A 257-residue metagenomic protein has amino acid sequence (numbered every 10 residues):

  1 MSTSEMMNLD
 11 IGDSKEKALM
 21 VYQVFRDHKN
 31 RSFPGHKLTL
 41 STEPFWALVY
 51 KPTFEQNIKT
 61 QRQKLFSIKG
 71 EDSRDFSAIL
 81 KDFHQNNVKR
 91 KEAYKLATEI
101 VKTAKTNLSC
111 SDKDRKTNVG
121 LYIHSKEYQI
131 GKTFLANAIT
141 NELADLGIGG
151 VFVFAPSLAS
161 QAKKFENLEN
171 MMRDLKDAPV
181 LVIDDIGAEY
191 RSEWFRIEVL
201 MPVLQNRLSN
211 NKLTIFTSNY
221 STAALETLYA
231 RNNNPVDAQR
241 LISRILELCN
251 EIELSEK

Functional and structural regions predicted by a protein language model:
M1-E99, E247-E256: A short, basic N-terminal segment
K91-A97, H124-I130, T140-A178, Y190-E198: Short glycine-rich substrate-engagement loop in P-loop NTPases that contacts/grips substrate
L96-D114: Pre-Walker A adenine-sensing motif
S111-L135: Walker A/P-loop nucleotide-binding motif
Y122, V151-F154, I215-F216, E253: A structural signal for short, well-ordered beta-strand segments and their strand-loop junctions that often border
I148-G149, D177-V180, N210-F216: Loop/turn-to-beta-strand initiation segments
A159-A162, A188-K257: Replace "adjacent to P-loop NTPase cores in ATP/GTP-dependent enzymes" with "adjacent to NTP-binding cores
